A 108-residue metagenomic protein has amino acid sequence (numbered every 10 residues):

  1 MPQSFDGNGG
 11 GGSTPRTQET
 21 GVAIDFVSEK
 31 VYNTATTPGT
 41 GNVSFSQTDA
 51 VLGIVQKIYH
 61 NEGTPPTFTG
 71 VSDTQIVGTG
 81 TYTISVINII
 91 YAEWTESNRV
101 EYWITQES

Functional and structural regions predicted by a protein language model:
P2-S72, S85-I87, Y91-S108: Exposed extracellular interaction/assembly regions and N-terminal maturation sites
S72-G80: Extracellular beta-sheet repeat scaffolds used for adhesion and glycan interaction
